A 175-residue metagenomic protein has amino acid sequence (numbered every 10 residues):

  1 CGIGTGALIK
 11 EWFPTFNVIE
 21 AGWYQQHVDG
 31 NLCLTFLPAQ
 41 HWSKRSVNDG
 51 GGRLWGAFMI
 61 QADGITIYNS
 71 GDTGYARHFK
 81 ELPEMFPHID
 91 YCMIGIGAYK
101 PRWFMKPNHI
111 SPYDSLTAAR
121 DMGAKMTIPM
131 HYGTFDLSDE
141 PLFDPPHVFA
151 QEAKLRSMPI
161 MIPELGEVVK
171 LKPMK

Functional and structural regions predicted by a protein language model:
C1-I3, N17-V18: Short, hydrophobic beta-strand segments that form beta-sheet elements in well-ordered domains
I3-A7, T66, G74-L165: Cap/insert and terminal regions of metallo-dependent hydrolase folds
I3-T5, F13, P38: A mature extracytoplasmic/lumenal domain signature
L8-E20: Helix-loop-beta element that forms the nucleotide-linked donor phosphate-binding surface in glycosyltransferases
P14-F16, T35, L142-D144: Short low-complexity, flexible loop/linker segments enriched in glycine and/or proline with clustered acidic
P14-N17, G30-L32, R156-P159: A short helix-to-beta-strand connector/capping loop
E20-P87, L165-K175: Core dinuclear metal-dependent hydrolase active-site scaffold
